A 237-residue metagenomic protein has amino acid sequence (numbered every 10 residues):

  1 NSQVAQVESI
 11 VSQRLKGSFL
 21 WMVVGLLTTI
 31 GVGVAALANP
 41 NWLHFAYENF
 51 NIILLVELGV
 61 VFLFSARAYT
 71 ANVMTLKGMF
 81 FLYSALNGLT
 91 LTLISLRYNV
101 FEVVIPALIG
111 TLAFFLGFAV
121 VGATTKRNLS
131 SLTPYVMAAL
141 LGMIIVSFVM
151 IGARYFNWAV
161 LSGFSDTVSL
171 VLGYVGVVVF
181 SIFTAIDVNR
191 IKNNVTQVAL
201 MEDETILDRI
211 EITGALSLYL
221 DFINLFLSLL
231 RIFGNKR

Functional and structural regions predicted by a protein language model:
N1-R237: A hydrophobic alpha-helical transmembrane-helix feature that marks the membrane cores and membrane-interface segments
